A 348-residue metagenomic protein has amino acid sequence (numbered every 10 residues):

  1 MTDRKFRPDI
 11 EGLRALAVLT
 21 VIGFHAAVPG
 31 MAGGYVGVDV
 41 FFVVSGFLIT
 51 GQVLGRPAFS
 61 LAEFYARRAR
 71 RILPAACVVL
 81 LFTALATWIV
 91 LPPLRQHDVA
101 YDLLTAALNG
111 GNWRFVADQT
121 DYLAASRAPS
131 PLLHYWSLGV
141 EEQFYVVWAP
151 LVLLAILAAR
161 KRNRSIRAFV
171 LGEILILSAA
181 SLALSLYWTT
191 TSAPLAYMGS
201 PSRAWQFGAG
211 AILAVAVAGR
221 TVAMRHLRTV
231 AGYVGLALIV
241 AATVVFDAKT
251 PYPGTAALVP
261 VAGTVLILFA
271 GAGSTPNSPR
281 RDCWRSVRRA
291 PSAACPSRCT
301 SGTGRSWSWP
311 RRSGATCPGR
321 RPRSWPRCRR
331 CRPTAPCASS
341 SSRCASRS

Functional and structural regions predicted by a protein language model:
M1-S348: Membrane-interface helix/loop caps of multi-pass membrane proteins
